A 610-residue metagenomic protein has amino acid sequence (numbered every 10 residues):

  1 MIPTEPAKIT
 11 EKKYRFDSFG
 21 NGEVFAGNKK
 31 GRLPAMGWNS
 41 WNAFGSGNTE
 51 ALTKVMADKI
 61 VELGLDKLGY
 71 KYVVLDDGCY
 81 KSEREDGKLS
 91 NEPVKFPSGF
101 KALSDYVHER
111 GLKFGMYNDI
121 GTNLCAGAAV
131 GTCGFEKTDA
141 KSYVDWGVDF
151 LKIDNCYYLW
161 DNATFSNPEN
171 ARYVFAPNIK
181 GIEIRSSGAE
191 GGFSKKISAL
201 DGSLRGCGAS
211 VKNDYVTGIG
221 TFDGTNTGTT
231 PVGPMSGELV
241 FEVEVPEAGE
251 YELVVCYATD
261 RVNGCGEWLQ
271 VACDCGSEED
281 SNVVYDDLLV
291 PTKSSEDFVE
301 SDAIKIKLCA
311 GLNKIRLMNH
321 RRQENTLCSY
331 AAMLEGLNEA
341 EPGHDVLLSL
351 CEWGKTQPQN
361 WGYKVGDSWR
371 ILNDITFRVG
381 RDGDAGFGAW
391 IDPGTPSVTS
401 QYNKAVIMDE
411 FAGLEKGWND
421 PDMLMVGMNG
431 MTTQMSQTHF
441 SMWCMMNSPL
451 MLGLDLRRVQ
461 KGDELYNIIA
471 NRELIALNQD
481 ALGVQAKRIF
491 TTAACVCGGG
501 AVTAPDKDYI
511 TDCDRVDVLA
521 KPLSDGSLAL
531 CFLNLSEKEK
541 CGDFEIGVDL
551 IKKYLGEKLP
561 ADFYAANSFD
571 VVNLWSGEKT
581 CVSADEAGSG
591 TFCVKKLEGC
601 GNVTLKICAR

Functional and structural regions predicted by a protein language model:
I2-E50, E335-N338, L533: N-terminal module-boundary/linker segments of secreted carbohydrate-active enzymes
P34-S40, G69-D76, K113-N118, D149-D154 (+6 more regions): Structural recognition of the beta-strand scaffold that forms the well-ordered cores of secreted hydrolase catalytic
L52-S166: Aromatic-lined carbohydrate-binding/catalytic grooves of carbohydrate-active enzymes
P168-E324, K540, I551-S568, L574 (+1 more regions): Extracytoplasmic
G192, G218, F222-G224, G228 (+3 more regions): Aromatic- and carboxylate-lined catalytic core of secreted/periplasmic carbohydrate-active enzymes
C256, W443-G453, Y509-L559: Carbohydrate-binding surface patches
I315, A584-R610: C-terminal beta-strand-rich structural cap/linker in extracellular carbohydrate-active enzymes
L327-C328, E335-D455: Glycan-recognition surfaces
